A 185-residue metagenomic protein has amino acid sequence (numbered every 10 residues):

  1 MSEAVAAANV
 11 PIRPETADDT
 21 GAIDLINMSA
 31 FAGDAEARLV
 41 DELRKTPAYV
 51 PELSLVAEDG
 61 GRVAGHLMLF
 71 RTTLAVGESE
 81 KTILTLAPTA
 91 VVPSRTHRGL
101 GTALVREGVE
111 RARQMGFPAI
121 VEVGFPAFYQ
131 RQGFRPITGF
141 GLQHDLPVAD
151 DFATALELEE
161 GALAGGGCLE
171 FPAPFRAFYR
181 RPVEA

Functional and structural regions predicted by a protein language model:
S2-E42, A48-A64, S79, I83-T85 (+1 more regions): Short amphipathic alpha-helix that is part of the acyltransferase structural core
F70, L104, G108, P136-F140: Short acidic (Asp/Glu) patches
T73-L86, T96: A conserved beta-turn-beta hairpin within the catalytic core of GNAT-like acetyltransferases that forms part
S79-E80, V92-A103, M115, R131-Q132: Conserved glycine-rich acetyl-CoA-binding loop
L86, V91, H97-E110, V121-E122: Conserved acetyl-CoA-binding loop-helix of GNAT-fold acetyltransferases
Q114-P118, V123-A149: Conserved active-site alpha-helix within GNAT-family acetyltransferase domains
R135-L169: A contiguous, mid-protein "functional segment" used to position or interact with cofactors/ions or partner subunits
